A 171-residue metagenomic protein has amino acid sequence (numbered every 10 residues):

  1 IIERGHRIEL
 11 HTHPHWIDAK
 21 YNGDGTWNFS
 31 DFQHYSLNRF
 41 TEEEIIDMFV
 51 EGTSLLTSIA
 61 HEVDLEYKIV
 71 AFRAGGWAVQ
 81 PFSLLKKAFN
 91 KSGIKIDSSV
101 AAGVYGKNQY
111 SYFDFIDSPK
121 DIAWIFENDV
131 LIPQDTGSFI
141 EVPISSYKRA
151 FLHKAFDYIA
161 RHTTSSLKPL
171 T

Functional and structural regions predicted by a protein language model:
I1-A78, G137, S146-F151: Metal-dependent polysaccharide deacetylase catalytic core of the NodB/CE4 family, i.e., the active-site-bearing domain
H61, K68-T171: Active-site-adjacent pocket scaffolds in enzyme catalytic domains
